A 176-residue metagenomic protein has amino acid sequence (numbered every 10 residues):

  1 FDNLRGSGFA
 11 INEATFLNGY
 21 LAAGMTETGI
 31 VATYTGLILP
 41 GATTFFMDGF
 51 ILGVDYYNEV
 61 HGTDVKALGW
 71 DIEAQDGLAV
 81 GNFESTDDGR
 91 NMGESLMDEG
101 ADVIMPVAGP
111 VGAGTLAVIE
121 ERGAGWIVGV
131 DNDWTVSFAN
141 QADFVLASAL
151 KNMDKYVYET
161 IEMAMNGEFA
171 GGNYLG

Functional and structural regions predicted by a protein language model:
F1-G176: A residue-level marker of the well-folded mature domains of exported/periplasmic proteins
